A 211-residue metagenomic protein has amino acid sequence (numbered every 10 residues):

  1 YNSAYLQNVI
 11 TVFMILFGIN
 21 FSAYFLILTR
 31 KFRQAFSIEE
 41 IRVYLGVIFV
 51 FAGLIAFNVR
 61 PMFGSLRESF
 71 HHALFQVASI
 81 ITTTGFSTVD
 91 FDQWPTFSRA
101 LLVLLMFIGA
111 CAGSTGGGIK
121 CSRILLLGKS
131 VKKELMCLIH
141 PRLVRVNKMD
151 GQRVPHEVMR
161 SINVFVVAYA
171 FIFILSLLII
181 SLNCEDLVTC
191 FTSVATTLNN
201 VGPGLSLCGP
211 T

Functional and structural regions predicted by a protein language model:
Y1-T211: Membrane-proximal intracellular helices of multi-pass ion channels
